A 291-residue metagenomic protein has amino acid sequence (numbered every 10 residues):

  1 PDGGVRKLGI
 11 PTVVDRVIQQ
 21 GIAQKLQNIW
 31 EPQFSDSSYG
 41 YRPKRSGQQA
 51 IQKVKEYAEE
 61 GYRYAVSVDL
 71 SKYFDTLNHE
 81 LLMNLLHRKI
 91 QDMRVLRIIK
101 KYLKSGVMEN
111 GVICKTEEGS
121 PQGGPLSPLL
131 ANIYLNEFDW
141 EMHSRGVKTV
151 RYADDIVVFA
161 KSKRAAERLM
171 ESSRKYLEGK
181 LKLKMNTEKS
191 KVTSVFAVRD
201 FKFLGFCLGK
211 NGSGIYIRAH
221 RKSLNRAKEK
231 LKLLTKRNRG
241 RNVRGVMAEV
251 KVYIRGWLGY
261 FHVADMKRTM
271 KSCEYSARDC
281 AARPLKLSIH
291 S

Functional and structural regions predicted by a protein language model:
P1, Q33-R45, Q49-D200: Conserved polymerase palm-domain catalytic core
G3-L8, K115-P121, L233, R237 (+1 more regions): Short hinge/gating elements
K7-T12, S213, I217: Conserved phosphate-binding loops in nucleotide/dinucleotide-binding enzymes
V13-Q19, E31, I51, K55: Duplex nucleic acid-engaging cores and interfaces of nucleic-acid transaction enzymes
L26-Q33, V263-D265, L287: Short helix-capping/linker segments at secondary-structure and domain boundaries
K104, K180-E249, Y253-R255: A conserved non-catalytic segment of reverse transcriptases and RNA-directed RNA polymerases corresponding to the late
K267-S291: A terminal-accessory region detector
